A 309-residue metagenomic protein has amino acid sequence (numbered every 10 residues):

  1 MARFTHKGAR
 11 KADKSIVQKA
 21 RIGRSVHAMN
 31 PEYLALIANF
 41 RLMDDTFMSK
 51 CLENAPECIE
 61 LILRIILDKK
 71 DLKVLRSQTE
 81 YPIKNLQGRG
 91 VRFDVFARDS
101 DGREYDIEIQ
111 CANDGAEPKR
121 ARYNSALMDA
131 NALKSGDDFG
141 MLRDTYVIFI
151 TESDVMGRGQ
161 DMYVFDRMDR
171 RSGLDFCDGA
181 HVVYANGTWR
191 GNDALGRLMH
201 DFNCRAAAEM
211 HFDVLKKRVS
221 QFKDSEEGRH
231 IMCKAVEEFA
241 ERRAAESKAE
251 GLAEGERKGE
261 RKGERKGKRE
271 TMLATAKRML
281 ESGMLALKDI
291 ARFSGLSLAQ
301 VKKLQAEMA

Functional and structural regions predicted by a protein language model:
A2-A38, T46, Y105-Q110, R190 (+1 more regions): Short, charged alpha-helical interaction segments and adjacent helix-coil junctions
A2-D178: Accessory alpha/beta interaction modules
F149-E152, N186-G187, K223: Pocket-edge structural micro-motifs
D169-D178, V183-T188, L198, F202-R205: Low-complexity, glycine/alanine/valine/leucine- and proline-rich hydrophobic stretches
